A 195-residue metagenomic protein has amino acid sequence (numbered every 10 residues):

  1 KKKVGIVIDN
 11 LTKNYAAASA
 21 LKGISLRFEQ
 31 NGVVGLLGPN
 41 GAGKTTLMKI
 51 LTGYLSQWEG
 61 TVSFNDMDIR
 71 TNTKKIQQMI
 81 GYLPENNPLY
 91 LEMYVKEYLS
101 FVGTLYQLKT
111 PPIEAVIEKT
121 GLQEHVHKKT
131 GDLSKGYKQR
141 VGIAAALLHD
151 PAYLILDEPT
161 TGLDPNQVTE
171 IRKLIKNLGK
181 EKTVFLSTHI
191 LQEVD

Functional and structural regions predicted by a protein language model:
K3-I6, K13-D195: ABC transporter nucleotide-binding domains
